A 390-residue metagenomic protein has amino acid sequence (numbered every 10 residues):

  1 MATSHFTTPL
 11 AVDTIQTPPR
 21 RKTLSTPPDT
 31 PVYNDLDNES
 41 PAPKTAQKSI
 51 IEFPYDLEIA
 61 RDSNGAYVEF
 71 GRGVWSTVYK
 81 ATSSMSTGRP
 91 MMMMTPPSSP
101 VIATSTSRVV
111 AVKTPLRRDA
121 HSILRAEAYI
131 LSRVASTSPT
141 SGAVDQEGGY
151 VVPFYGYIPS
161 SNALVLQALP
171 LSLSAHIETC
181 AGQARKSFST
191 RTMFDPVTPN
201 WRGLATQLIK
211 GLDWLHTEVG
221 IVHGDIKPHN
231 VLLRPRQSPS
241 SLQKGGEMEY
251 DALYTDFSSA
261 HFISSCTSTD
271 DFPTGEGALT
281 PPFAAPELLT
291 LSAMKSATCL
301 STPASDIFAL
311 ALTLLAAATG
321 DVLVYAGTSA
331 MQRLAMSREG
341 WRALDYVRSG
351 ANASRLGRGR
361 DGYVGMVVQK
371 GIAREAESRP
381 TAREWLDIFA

Functional and structural regions predicted by a protein language model:
A2-E69: Juxta-kinase regulatory segment immediately upstream of eukaryotic protein kinase catalytic domains
V74-S136, T140-S141: ATP-binding glycine-rich loop module of kinase domains
S136-Y157: Conserved HxN/HPN-centered segment at the entrance to the catalytic loop of eukaryotic protein kinase-like domains
V152-P196: Conserved structural core of kinase catalytic domains
L204-A205: Activation segment signature within eukaryotic-like protein kinase domains
H229-F283: Activation segment/activation loop of eukaryotic-type protein kinase catalytic domains
L288-L356: Conserved C-lobe activation region of Hanks-type protein kinase-like domains
I372-E384: A conserved short helix/loop substructure at the end of the activation segment of eukaryotic-like protein kinase domains
